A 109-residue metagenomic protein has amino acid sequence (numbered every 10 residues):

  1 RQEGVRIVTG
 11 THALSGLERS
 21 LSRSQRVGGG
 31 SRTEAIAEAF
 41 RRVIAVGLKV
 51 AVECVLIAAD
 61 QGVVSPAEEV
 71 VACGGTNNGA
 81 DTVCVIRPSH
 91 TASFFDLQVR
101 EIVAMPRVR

Functional and structural regions predicted by a protein language model:
R1-T33: Long, charge-dense
I7-T11, V50-A51, P66, A72-C73: General beta-strand structural signal in soluble alpha/beta enzymes
G29, T33, G47-A51, G79: Generic structural signal for well-ordered, non-membrane alpha-helical segments in soluble metabolic enzymes
A37, A51-V55, V70, V83: Hydrophobic, well-ordered secondary-structure segments
A37-K49: Flexible, glycine/proline-enriched loop segments at strand-loop-helix junctions that form or flank small-ligand binding
E68-R109: Glycine-rich, aromatic-bearing surface loops/beta-hairpins
